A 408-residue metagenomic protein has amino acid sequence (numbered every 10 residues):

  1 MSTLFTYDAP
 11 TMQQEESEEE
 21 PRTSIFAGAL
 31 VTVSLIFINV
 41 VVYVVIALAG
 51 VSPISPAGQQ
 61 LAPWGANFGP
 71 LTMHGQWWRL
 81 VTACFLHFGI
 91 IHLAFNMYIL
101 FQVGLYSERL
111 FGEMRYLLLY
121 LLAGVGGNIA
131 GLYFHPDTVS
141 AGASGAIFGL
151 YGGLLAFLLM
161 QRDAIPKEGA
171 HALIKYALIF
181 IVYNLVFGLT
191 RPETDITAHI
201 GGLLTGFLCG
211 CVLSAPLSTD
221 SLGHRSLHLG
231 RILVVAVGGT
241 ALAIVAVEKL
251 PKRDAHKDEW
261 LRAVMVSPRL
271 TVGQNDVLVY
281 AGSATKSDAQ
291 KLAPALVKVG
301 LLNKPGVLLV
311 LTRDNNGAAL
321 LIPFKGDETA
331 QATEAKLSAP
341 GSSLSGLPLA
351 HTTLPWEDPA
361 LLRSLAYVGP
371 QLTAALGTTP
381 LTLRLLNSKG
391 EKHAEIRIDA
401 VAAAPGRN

Functional and structural regions predicted by a protein language model:
S2-L261: A detector for small-residue-rich transmembrane helices and their helix-helix packing motifs
K252-N275, R407-N408: Membrane-interface segments at or immediately adjacent to transmembrane helices that form the boundary between
L270, L301-P323: Short edge beta-strands and adjacent turn/loop segments
A289-V299: Short amphipathic alpha-helix segments
V297-P305, T373-T379: Short secondary-structure junctions
L311-R313, I322-E328, N387-K389, A400-A402: A mature extracytoplasmic/lumenal domain signature
I322-L337, T353-L362: A short interface-forming secondary-structure element
L344-W356, P370-G406: A short amphipathic beta-strand at an alpha->beta junction
